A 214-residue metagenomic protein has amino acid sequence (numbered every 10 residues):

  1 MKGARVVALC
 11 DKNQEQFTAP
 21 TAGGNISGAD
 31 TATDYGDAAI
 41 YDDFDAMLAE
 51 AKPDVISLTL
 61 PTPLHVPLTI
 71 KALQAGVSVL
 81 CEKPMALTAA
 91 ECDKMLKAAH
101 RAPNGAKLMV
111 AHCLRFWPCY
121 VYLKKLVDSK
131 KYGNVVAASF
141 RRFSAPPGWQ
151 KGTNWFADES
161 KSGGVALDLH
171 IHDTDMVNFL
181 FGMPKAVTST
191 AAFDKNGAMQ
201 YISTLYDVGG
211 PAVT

Functional and structural regions predicted by a protein language model:
M1-A75, D93, R101: N-terminal glycine-/serine-/threonine-rich beta1-alpha1-beta2 phosphate-ribose binding loop of Rossmann-like
T62, M85-A86, R141-A145: Short glycine-enriched loops at secondary-structure junctions
V79-L80: A short hydrophobic/small-residue beta-strand
M85-K107: Rossmann-fold NAD(P)-binding glycine/threonine-rich loop
G105-A106, L114-T190, K195: Predominantly a Rossmann-like dinucleotide-binding segment in NAD(P)-dependent oxidoreductases
G197-I202: A short, glycine/Asx- and small/polar-enriched loop/turn that sits immediately N-terminal to a beta-strand
T204-P211: Active-site beta-strand termini and strand-to-loop segments that position acidic
